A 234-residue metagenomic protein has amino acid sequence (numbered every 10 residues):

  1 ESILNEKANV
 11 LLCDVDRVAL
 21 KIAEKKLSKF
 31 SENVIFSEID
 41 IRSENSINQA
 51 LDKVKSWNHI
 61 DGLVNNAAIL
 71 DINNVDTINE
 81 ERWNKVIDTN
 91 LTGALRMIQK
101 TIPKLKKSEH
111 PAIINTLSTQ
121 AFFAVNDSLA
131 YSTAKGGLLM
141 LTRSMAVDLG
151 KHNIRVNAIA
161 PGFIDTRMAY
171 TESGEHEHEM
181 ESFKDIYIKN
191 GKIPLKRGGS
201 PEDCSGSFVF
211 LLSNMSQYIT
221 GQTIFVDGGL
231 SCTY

Functional and structural regions predicted by a protein language model:
E1-L11: Canonical Rossmann dinucleotide-binding motif of NAD(H)/NADP(H)-dependent dehydrogenases/reductases, specifically
N74-V75, R82-I87, K189: Substrate-binding pocket helix/loop in short-chain dehydrogenase/reductase
D76, F123-L129, K151-H152, K196 (+1 more regions): Active-site loop immediately N-terminal to the catalytic Tyr-X3-Lys motif of short-chain dehydrogenase/reductase
I98, A134, T142: Active-site helix of classical SDR
S118: Residue(s) in the substrate-gating loop at a strand-loop-helix junction that position the organic substrate next
G150, R155, I219-G221: Short, small/polar-rich loop/turn modules that mediate ligand/substrate recognition or access, typified
V209, T220-Y234: Short C-terminal tail/terminal secondary-structure segment of NAD(P)H-dependent dehydrogenase/reductase domains
